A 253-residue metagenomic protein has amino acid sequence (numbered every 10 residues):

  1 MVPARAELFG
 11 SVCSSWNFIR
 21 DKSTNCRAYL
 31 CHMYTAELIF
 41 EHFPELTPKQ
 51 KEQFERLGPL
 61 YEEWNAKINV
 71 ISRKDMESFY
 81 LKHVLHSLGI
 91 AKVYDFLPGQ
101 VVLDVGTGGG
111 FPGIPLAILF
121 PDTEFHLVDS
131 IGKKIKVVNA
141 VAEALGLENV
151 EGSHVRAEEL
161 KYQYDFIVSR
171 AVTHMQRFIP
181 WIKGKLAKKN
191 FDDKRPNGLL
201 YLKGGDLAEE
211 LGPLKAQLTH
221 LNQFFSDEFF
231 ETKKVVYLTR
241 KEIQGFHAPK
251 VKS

Functional and structural regions predicted by a protein language model:
L30-P98, K133-K136, A140-E148: Class I SAM-dependent transferase core
L88-V172, I179: Conserved SAM/SAH cofactor-binding pocket of Class I
I179-P196: A short glycine-rich, Lys/Arg-flanked "PGG" loop and its adjoining helix->strand segment in the class I
D192-D206: Conserved beta-strand signature within the Rossmann-like core of class I S-adenosyl-L-methionine
G205-S253: Active-site capping/gating segments
